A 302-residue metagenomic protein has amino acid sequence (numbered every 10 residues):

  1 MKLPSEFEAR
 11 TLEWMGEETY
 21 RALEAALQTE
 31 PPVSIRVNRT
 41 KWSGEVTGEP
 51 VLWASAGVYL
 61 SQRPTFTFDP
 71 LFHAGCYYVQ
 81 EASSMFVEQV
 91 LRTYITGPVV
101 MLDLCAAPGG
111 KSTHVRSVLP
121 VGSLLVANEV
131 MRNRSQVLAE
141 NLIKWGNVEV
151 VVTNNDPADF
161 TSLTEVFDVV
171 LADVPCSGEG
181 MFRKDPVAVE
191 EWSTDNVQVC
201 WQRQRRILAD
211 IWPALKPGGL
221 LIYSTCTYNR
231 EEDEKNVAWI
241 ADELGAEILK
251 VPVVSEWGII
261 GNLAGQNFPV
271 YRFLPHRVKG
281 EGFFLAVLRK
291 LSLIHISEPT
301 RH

Functional and structural regions predicted by a protein language model:
M1-S297: S-adenosylmethionine
E298-H302: Short "domain-exit" segments at the C-terminal end of structured domains
